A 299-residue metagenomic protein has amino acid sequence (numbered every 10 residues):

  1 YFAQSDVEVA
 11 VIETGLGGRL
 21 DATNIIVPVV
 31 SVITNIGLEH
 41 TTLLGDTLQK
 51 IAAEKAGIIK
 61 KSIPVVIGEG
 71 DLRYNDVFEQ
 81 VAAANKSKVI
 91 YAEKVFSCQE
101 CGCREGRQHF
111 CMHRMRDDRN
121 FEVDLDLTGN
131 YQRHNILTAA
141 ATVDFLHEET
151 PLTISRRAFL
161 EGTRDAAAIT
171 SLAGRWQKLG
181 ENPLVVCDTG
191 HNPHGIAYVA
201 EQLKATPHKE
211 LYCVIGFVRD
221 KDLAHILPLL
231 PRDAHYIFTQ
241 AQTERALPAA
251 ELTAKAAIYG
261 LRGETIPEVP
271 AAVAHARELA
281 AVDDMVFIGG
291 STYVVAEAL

Functional and structural regions predicted by a protein language model:
A3-T14, D21-V32, I36-T41, T47-K50 (+1 more regions): Nucleotide phosphate-binding/pyrophosphate-handling subdomain across enzymes that bind or process nucleotide phosphates
L16-L20, I25-S87: Conserved catalytic-core segment of NTP-binding enzymes
G68-E69, A83-C103, L125-G129, I154 (+6 more regions): Beta-strand->loop->alpha-helix junctions that form or flank phosphate-binding loops in nucleotide-handling enzymes
D71-I90, G106, L184-C187, P193 (+1 more regions): C-terminal helical cap/extension that packs against the catalytic core of soluble nucleotide-cofactor enzymes
C103-F121: Acidic-glycine-rich active-site phosphate/pyrophosphate-binding loop
S291: Active-site-proximal loop/hinge segments that shape catalytic or ion-binding/gating pockets
